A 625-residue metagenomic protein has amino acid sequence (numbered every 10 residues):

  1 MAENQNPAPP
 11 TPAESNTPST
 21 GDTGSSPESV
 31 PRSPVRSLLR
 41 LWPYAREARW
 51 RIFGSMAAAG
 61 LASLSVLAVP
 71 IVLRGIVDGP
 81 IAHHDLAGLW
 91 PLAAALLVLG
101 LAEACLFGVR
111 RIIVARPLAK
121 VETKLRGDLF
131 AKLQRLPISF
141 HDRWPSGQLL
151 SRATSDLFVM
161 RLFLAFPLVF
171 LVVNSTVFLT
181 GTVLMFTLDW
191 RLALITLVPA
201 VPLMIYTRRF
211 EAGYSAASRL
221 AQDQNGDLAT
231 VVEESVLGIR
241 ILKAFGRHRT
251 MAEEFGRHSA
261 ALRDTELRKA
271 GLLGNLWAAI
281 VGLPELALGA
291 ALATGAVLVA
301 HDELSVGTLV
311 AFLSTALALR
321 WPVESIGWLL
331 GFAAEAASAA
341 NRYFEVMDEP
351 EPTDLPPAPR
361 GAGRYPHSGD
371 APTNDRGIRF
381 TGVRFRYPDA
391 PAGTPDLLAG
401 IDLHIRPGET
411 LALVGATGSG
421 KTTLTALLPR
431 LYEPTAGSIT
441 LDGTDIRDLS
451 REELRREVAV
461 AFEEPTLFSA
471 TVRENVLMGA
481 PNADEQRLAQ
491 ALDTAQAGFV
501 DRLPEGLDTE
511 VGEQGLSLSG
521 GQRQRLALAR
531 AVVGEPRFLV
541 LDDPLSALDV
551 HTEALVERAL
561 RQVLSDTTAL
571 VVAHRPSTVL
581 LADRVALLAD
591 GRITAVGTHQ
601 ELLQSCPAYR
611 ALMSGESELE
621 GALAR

Functional and structural regions predicted by a protein language model:
M1-L67, I81-A82, L86-L92, R110-V114 (+9 more regions): Membrane-integrated ABC transporters
N4, I52-L106, F186-R191, G289 (+1 more regions): Transmembrane helix-loop-helix hairpins at lipid-water interfaces of multipass membrane proteins, especially the type-1
G21-P31, A119, G127-S151, S155-L157 (+5 more regions): Short intracellular "coupling" helices and adjacent cytoplasmic loop segments at the cytosolic face of multi-pass
R36-L39, A45, R110, V114-L118 (+2 more regions): Juxtamembrane loop-to-helix connectors within ABC transporter transmembrane domains
W42, R46, I138-D142, S155-L164 (+8 more regions): An intracellular "coupling" helix at the cytosolic face of ABC transporter transmembrane type-1 domains
E47, R51-L61, L92, F166-L220 (+2 more regions): Transmembrane helices of ABC transporter permease
R247, A318-D348: Cytosolic ends of transmembrane helices, especially the final helix of ABC transmembrane type-1 domains
G363-R625: ABC-type nucleotide-binding domain
